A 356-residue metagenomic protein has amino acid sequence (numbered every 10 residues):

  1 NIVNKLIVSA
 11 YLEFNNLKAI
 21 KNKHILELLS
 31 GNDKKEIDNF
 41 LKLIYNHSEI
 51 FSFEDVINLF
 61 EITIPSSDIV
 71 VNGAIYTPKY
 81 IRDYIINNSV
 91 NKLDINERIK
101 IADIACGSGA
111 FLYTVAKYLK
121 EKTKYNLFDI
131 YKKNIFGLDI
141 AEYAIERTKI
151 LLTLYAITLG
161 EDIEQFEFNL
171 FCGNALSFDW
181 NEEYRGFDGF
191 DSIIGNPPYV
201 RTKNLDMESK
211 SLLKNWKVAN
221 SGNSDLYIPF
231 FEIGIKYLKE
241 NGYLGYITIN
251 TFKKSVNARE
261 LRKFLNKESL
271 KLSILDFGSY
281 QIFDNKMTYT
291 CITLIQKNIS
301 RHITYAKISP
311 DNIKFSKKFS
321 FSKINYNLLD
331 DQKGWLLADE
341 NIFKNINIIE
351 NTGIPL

Functional and structural regions predicted by a protein language model:
N1-I140, A144-R147, N174, D179 (+1 more regions): Class I S-adenosyl-L-methionine
Y80, Y113, I140, I145 (+4 more regions): Signature of N6-adenine DNA methyltransferases within the class I
N96-R98, Q165, N241: Short secondary-structure junction motifs
F128-D129, E161-E164: Flexible, disordered linker segments and immediate boundary regions flanking tandem C2H2 zinc-finger modules
K133, F168-N169: Extracytoplasmic/periplasmic beta-strand context in beta-sandwich domains, especially the cupredoxin/COX2 CuA-binding
